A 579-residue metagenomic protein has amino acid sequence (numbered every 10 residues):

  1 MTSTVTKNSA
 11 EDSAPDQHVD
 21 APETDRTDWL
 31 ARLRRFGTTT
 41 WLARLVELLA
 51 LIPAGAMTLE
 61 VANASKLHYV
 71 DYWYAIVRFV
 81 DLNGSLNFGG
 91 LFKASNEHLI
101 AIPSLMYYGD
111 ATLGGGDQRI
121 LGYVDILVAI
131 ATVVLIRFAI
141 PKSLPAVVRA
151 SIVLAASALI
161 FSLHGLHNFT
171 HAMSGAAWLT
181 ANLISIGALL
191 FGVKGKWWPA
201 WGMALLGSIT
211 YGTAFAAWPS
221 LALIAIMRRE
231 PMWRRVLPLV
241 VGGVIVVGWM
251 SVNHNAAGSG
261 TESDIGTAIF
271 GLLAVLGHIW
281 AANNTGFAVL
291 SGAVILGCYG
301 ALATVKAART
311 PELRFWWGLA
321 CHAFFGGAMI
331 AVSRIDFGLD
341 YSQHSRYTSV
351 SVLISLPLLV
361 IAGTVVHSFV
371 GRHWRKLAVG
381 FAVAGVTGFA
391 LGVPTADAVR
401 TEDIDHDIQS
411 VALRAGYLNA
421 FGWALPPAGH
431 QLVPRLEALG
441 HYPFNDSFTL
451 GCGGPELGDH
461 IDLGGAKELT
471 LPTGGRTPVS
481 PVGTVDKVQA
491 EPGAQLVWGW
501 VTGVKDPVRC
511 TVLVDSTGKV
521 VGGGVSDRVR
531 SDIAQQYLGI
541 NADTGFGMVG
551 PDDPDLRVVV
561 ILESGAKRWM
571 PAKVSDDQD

Functional and structural regions predicted by a protein language model:
T2-N8, D25, W29-H98, I102 (+12 more regions): Intrinsically disordered, polar/acidic, low-complexity terminal segments
D110, P141, F161-H171, W249-A256 (+1 more regions): Juxtamembrane "helix-exit" motif on the non-cytosolic side of transmembrane helices
R149-N182: Aromatic- and kink-enriched transmembrane "portal" helix at the membrane-lumen/periplasm boundary that abuts
S151-I160, L239-V247, T310-D336: Transmembrane alpha-helix segments characteristic of polytopic inner-membrane glycan-assembly/cell-envelope
A155, A177-P199, W218, I354-P357: Specific aromatic-rich, kink-prone transmembrane helix
F169, A176-A181, D340-T364: Hydrophobic/aromatic-rich transmembrane helices and adjacent perimembrane loops
I186, W197-A225: Membrane-interface alpha helices of multi-pass inner-membrane proteins
G458-D579: Basic, ligand-binding patches in group-transfer machinery, especially extracytoplasmic/periplasmic segments
